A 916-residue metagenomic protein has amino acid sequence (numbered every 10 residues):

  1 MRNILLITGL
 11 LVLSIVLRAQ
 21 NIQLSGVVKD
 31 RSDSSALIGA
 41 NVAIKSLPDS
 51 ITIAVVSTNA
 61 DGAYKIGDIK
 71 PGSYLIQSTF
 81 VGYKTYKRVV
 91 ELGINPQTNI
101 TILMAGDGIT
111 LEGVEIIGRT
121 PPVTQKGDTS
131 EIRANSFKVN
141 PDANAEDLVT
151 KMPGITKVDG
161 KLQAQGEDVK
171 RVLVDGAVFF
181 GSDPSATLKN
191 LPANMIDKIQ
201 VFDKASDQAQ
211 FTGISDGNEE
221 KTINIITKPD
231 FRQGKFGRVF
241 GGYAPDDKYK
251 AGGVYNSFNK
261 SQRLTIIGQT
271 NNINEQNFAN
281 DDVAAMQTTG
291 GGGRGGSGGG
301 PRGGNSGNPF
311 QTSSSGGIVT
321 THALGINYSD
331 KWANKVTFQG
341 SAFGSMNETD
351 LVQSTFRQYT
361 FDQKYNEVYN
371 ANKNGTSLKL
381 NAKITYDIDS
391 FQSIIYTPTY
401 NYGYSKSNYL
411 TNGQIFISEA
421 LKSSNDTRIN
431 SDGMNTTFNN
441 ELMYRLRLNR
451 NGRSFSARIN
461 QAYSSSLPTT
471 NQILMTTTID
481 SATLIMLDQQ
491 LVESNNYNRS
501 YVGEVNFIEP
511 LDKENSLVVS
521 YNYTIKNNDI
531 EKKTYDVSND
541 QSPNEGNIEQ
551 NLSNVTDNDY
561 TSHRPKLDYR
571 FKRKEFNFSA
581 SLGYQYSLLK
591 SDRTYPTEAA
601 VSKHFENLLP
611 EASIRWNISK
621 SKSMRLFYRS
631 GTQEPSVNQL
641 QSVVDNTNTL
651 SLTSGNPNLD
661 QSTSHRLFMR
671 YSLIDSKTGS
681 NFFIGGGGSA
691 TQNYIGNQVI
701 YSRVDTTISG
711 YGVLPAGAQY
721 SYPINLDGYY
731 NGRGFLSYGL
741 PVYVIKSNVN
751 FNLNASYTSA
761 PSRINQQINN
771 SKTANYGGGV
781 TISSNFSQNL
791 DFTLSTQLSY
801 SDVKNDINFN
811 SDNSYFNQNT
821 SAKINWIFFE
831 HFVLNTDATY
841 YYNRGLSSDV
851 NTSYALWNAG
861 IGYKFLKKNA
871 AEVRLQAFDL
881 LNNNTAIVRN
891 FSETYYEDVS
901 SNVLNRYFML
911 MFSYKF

Functional and structural regions predicted by a protein language model:
Q20, D61-A63, Q77, K84 (+18 more regions): Membrane-proximal, glycine/serine-rich, low-complexity loop/turn segments characteristic of large bacterial
S32-S46, V123: Short, ordered, surface-exposed loop/turn motifs in non-cytosolic proteins
S46-I51, S73-V89: A short, solvent-exposed loop/turn motif at the edges and junctions of modular extracellular/periplasmic domains
L47-A63: Short, acidic Ser/Thr/Gly-rich low-complexity loop/linker segments typical of extracellular and cell-surface proteins
T212-G213, N277-V283, L351-Y365, S407-K422 (+13 more regions): Outer-membrane beta-barrel translocator domains and adjoining extracellular loop/strand segments of Gram-negative
P245, G316-I318, N372-N374, N430-M434 (+10 more regions): Replace "Gram-negative outer membrane beta-barrel proteins" with "bacterial and organellar outer membrane beta-barrel
V368, S500-V502, N547-N554, D660 (+2 more regions): Outer membrane beta-barrel strand-and-loop segments of large Gram-negative receptors, especially TonB-dependent
L517-S623, I807-D812: Signature of Gram-negative outer-membrane beta-barrel scaffolds
